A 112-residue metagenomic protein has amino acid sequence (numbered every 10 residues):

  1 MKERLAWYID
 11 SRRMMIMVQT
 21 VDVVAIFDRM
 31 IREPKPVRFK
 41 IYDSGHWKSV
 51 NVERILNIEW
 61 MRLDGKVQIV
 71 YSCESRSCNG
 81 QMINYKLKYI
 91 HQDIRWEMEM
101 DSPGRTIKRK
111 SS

Functional and structural regions predicted by a protein language model:
M1-S112: Cysteine-centric segments in proteins
